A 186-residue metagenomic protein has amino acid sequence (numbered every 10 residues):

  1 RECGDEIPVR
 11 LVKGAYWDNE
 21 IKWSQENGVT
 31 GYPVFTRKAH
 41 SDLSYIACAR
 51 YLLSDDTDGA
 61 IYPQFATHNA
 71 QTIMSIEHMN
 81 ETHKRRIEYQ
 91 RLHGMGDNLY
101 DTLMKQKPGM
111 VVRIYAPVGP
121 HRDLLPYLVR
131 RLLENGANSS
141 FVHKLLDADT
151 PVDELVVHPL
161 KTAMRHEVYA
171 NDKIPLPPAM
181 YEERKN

Functional and structural regions predicted by a protein language model:
R1-K185: Positively charged, amphipathic and often flexible ligand-engagement surfaces
